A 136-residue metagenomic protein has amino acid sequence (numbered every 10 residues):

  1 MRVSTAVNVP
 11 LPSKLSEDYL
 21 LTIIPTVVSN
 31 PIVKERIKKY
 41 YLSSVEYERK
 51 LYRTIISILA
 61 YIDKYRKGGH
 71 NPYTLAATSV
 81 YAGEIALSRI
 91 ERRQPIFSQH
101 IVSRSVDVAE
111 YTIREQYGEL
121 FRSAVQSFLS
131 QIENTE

Functional and structural regions predicted by a protein language model:
M1-N71, E91-Q94, H100, R104-E136: A cyclin-like helical interaction fold
T74-L87: Contiguous, well-ordered alpha-helical segments that form the cores/surfaces of helical PPI scaffolds
